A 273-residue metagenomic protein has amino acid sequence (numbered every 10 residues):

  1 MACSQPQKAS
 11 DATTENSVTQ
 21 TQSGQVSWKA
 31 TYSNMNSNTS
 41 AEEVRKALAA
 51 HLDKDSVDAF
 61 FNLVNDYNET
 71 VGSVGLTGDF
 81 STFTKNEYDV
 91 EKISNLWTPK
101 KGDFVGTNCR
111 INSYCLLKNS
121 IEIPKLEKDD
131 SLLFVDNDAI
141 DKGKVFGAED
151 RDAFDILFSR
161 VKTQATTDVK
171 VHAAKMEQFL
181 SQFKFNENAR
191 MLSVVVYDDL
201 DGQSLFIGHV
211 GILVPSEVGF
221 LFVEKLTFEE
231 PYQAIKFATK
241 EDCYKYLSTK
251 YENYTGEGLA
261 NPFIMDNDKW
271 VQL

Functional and structural regions predicted by a protein language model:
C3-L273: Cysteine-nucleophile amide-bond enzymes
